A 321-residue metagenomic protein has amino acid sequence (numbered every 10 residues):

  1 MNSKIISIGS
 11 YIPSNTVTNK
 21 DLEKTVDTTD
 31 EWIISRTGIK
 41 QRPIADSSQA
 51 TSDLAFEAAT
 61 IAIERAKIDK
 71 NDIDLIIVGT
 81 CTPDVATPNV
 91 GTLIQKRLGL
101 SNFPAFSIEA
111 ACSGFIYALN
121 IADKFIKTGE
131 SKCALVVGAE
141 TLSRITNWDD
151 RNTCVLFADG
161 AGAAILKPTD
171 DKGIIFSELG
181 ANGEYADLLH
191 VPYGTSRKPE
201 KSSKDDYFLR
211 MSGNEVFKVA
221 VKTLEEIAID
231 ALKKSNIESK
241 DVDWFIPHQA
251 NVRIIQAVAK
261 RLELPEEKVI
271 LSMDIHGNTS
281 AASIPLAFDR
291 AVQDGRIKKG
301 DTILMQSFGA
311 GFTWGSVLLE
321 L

Functional and structural regions predicted by a protein language model:
M1-S47, D150-K218, K222, E226 (+1 more regions): Condensing-enzyme catalytic core mediating Claisen C-C bond formation in acyl metabolism
I5-S7, I33, A62, I73-I76 (+8 more regions): Buried hydrophobic positions in well-ordered alpha/beta secondary-structure cores of metabolic enzymes
V26-S35, V85-G99, V136-L142, S196-S202 (+1 more regions): Acidic-glycine-rich active-site phosphate/pyrophosphate-binding loop
I39-P43, D72-I77, K96-E109, S143-D149 (+1 more regions): Glycine/charged-rich beta-loop-alpha catalytic/anionic-binding loops adjacent to active sites
S52, F56-A59, I63, T82-P83 (+6 more regions): Claisen-condensing/thiolase-fold acyl-transfer catalytic domains that form or cleave C-C bonds in fatty acid
N71-G79, S239-H248: Short glycine-rich phosphate-binding loop at a beta-alpha junction
G79, E109, C133-E140, L166-K167 (+2 more regions): Short beta-strand segments
K127-A161: Flexible, glycine-rich active-site loops centered on histidine and acidic residues that chelate a metal or position
